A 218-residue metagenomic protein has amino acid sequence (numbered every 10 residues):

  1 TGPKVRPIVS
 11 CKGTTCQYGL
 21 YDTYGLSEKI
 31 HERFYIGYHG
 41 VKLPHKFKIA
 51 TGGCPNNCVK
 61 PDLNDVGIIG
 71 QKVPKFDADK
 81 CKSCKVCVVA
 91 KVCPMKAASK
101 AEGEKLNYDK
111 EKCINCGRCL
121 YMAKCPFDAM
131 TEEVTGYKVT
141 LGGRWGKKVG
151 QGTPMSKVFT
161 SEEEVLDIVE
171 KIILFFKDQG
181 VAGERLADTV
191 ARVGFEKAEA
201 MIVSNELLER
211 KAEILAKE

Functional and structural regions predicted by a protein language model:
T1-P3, G40-K46, D178-R192, K211-K217: Flexible, glycine/charged-enriched surface loops at secondary-structure junctions
T1-V86, K112-I114: Small-residue-enriched alpha-helical segments and adjacent helix-cap loops that form tight helix-helix packing
Y35-H39, P94-S99, R118-Y121, M130 (+3 more regions): Generic secondary-structure signature for well-ordered alpha-helical cores
V66-K72, V134, V139-W145: A domain-level signal for the structural core that forms small-molecule/cofactor-binding pockets and catalytic centers
V86-Y108, R118-G136: Iron-sulfur cluster-binding cysteine motifs and their immediate structural context in ferredoxin-like electron-transfer
G136, R144, E170-I173, A191 (+1 more regions): Extended, low-polarity segments enriched in aliphatic/aromatic residues
G143-V181: A hydrophobic, small-residue-rich beta->alpha segment in the mid-to-C-terminal subdomain of diverse proteins
L186-V203, L207: Short, highly charged C-terminal tails/helix-capping segments
